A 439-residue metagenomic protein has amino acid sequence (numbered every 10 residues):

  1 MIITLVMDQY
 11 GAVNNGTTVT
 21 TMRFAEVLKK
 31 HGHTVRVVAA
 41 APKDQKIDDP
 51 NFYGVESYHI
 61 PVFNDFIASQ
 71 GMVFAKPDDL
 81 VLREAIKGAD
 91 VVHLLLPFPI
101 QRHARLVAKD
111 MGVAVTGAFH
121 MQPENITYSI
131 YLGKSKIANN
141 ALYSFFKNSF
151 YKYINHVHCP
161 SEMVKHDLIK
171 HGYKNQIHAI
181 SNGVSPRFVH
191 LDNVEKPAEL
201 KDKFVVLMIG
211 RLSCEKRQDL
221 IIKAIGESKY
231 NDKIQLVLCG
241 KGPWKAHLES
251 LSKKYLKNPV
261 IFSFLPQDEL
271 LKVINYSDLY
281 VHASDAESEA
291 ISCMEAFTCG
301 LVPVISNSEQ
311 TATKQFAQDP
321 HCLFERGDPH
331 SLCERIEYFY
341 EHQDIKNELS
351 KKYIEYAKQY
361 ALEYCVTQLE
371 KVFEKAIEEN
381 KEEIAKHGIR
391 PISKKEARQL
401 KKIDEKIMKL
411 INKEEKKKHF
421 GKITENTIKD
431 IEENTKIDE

Functional and structural regions predicted by a protein language model:
T4, E199-G226, V237: Conserved donor-binding/catalytic core segment of Leloir-type glycosyltransferases
A41, M163, G183: Carbohydrate-associated surface elements
I86, F264-L265, K272-S277: Short alpha-helical donor nucleotide-sugar binding micro-motif in glycosyltransferases
V184-D202: Acidic anion/phosphate-binding donor-loop and adjacent secondary structure in glycosyltransferase catalytic cores
A246-L265: Nucleotide-activated donor-binding/catalytic signature segment of Leloir-type glycosyltransferases, i.e., the conserved
D285: Aromatic "clamp/platform" in nucleotide-sugar-dependent glycosyltransferases that forms part of the donor/acceptor
V302-S306: Short hydrophobic beta-strand element within catalytic cores of glycosyltransferases and related nucleotide-activated
Q318-P329, Y338-Q343: Conserved acidic donor-binding segment of nucleotide-sugar-dependent glycosyltransferases
